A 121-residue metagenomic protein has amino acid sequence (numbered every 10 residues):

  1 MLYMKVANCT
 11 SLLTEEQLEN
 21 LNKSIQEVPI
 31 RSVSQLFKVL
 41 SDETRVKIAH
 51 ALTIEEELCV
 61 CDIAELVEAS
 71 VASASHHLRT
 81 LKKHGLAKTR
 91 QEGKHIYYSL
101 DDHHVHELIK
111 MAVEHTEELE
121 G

Functional and structural regions predicted by a protein language model:
M1-L40: N-terminal leader segment of winged-helix/HTH proteins
I25-S70, I96-H103: N-terminal helix-turn-helix DNA-binding core of bacterial DNA-binding proteins
I54, Y97-G121: Conserved segment of winged-helix/HTH DNA-binding domains
L78-R79: Short, hydrophobic-biased segments on the C-terminal half of alpha helices that form "recognition helices"
K82-E92: Beta-hairpin "wing" of winged helix-turn-helix
